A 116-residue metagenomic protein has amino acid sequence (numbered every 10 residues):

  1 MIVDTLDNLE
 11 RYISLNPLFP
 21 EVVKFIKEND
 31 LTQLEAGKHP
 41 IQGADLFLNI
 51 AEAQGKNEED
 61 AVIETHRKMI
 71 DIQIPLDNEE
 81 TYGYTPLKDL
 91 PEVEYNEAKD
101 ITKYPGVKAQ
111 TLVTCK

Functional and structural regions predicted by a protein language model:
I2-I50, N57-T65: A short, N-terminal "cap"/entry segment at the start of jelly-roll beta-barrel domains of the cupin/DSBH fold
G43, D77-E79, T114-C115: A short, structured loop/turn motif at beta-sheet edges
I50-E52, Y84: Pocket-edge structural micro-motifs
Q54-K56, E80: Short, catalytically relevant binding-site loops at active-site mouths
N57, L90-V93: A short local loop/turn or secondary-structure capping micro-motif enriched for an aromatic residue
K68-I70, I74-L90, E97-Y104: Glycine- and acidic-residue-biased ligand/ion/polar-headgroup-sensing regions
P105-K108, V113-K116: Conserved metal-binding segment of the jelly-roll/cupin
